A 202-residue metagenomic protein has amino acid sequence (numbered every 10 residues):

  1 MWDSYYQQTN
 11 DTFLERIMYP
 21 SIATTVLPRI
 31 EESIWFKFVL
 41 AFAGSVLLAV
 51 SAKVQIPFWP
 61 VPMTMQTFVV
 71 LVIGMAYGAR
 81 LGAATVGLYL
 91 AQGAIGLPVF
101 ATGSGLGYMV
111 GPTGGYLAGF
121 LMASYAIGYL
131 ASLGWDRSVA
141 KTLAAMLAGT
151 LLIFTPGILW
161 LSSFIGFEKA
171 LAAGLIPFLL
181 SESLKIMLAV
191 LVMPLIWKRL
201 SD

Functional and structural regions predicted by a protein language model:
W2, F13-A83: Hydrophobic transmembrane alpha-helices
E15-I30, F36, V50, L106-I153: Short helix-perturbing small/polar motifs within transmembrane alpha-helices
W35-G44, Q66, L81-T85, G115 (+5 more regions): Alpha-helical transmembrane segments of integral membrane proteins
L40-S51, V70, G74, L88-G93 (+10 more regions): Alpha-helical transmembrane segments in multi-pass membrane proteins
V50, V54, A76, G103 (+3 more regions): Helix-loop junctions at the membrane-solvent interface of multi-pass transporters, primarily the C-terminal
A52-P62, L90-A123: Interfacial aromatic-anchored transmembrane helix boundaries in multi-pass membrane proteins
A76-R80, A126-G134, I196-L200: Structural signal for the C-terminal ends of transmembrane alpha-helices and the immediately following loop
W135-D202: Membrane-embedded alpha-helical hairpins and interfacial helices in multi-pass inner-membrane proteins
